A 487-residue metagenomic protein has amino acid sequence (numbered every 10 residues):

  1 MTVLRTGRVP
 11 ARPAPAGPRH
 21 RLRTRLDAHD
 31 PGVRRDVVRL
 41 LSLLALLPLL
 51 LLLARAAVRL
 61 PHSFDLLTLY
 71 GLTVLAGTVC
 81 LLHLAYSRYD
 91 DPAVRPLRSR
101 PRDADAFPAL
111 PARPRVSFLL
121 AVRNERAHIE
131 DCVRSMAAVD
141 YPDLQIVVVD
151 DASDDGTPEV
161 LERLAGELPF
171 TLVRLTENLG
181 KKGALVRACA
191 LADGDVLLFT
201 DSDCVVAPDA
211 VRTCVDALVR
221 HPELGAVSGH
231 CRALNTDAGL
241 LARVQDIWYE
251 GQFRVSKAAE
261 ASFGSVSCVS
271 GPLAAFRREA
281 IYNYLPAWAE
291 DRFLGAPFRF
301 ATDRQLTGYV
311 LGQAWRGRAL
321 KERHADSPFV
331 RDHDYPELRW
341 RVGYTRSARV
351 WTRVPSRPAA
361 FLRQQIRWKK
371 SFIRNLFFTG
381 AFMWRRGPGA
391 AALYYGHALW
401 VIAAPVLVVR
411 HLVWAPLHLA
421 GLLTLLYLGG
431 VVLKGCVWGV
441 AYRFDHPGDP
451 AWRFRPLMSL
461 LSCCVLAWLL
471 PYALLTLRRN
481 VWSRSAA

Functional and structural regions predicted by a protein language model:
T2-D30: Short, Lys/Arg-rich, polar N-terminal cytosolic tail immediately upstream of the first transmembrane signal-anchor
T2-R12, R100-M383: Non-transmembrane catalytic domains and loops of membrane-associated enzymes and transporters that build or traffic
R21-D131: N-proximal low-complexity "stem/linker" segments adjacent to membrane-targeting elements
D27-V33, F382-A392: Short juxtamembrane and helix-loop transition motifs at transmembrane-helix boundaries in membrane proteins
L51-R100, L393-N480: Membrane-embedded multi-pass helical conduit in multi-pass membrane proteins, especially envelope-biosynthetic
V481-A487: Short linear elements at protein peripheries
